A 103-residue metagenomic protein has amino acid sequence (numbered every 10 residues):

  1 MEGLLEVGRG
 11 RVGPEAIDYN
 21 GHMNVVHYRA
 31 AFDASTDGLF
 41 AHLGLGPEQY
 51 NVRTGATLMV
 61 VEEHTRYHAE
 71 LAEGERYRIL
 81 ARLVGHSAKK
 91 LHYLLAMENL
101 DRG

Functional and structural regions predicted by a protein language model:
M1-R78, V84-G103: Terminal targeting signals and extreme-terminal segments of soluble enzymes
